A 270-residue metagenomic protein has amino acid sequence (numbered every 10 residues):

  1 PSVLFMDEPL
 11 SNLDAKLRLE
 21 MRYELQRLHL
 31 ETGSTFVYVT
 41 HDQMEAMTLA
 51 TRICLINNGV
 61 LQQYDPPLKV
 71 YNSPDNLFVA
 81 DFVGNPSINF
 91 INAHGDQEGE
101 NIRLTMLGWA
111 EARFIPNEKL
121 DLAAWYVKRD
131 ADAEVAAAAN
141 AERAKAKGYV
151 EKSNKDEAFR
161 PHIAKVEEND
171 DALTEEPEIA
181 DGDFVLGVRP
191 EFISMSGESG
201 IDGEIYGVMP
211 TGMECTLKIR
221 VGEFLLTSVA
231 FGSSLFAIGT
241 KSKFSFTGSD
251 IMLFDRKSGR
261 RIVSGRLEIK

Functional and structural regions predicted by a protein language model:
P1-F78, F82: ABC ATPase nucleotide-binding domains
S2, L77, I88-F90, V188 (+2 more regions): Short beta-strand-initiation
F36, F82-V83, I88, G187 (+1 more regions): Long, contiguous hydrophobic alpha-helical segments, chiefly transmembrane helices and signal peptides
N57, P67, N92, E98 (+1 more regions): Positively charged, hydrophobic/aromatic-enriched amphipathic segments
S73-T105, W109, T247: C-terminal boundary and immediately downstream tail of ABC-type ATPase nucleotide-binding domains
E98-K270: Non-catalytic connector elements of ABC transporters
